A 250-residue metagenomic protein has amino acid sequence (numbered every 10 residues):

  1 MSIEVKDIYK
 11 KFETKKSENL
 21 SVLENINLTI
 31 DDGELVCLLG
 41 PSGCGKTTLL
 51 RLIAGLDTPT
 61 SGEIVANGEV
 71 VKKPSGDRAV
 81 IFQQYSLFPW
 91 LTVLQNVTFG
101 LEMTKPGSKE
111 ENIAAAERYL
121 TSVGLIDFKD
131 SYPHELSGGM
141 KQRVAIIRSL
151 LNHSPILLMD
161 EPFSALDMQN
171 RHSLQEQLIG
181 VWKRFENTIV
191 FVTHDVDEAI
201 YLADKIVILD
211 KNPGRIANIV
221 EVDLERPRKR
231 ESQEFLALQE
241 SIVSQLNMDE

Functional and structural regions predicted by a protein language model:
M1-D197, L202: ABC family nucleotide-binding domain
M1-S2, M248-E250: Short, Lys/Arg-enriched, disordered terminal segments
K11-T14, R226, M248: Active-site/binding-pocket entry motifs
V71, I208-L209: Short hydrophobic beta-strand segments in globular cytosolic domains
V123, L209-D210: Conserved acidic donor-binding loop of glycosyltransferase catalytic domains
K205: Short, glycine/charged-rich "phosphate-handling" switch motifs in NTP-dependent and phosphotransfer domains
K211-S241: Conserved beta-strand-loop-alpha-helix hinge in the C-terminal portion of ABC ATPase nucleotide-binding domains
